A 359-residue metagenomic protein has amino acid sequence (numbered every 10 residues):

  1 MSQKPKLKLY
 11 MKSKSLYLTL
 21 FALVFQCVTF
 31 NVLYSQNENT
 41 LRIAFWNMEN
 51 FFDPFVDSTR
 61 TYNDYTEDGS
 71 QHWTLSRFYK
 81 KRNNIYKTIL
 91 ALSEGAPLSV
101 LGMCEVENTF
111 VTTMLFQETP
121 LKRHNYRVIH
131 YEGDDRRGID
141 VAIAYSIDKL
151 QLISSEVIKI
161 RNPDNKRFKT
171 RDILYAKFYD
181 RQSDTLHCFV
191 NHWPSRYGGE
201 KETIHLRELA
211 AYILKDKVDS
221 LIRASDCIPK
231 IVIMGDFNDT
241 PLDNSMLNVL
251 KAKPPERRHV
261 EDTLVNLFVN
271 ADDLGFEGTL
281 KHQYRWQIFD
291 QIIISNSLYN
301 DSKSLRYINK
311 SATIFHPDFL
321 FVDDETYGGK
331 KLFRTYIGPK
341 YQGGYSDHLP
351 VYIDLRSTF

Functional and structural regions predicted by a protein language model:
M1-E38: Bacterial Sec-dependent N-terminal signal peptides
L33-T119, R123, I129-I139, Y212 (+2 more regions): N-terminal, active-site-proximal structural segment of metallo-dependent hydrolase catalytic domains
R42-F45, S99-C104, R127-H130, V141-Y145 (+8 more regions): Structural recognition of the beta-strand scaffold that forms the well-ordered cores of secreted hydrolase catalytic
M48, V106-H187, N191-P194: Structured beta-strand-rich core segments of catalytic domains in phosphoester-bond hydrolases
D53-P54, F110-T113, R137-D140, Y197-E200 (+2 more regions): Extracytoplasmic/secreted cell-surface and envelope-processing proteins
D57-T59, R181-Y212, D216: Metal-dependent phosphoester/phosphodiester hydrolase catalytic core
G69-S76, P97-M103, H130-Y131, N162-D164 (+4 more regions): Second-shell loop/turn segments in exported
D219-I231, D239-F359: Metal-dependent phosphoester-hydrolase catalytic domains
